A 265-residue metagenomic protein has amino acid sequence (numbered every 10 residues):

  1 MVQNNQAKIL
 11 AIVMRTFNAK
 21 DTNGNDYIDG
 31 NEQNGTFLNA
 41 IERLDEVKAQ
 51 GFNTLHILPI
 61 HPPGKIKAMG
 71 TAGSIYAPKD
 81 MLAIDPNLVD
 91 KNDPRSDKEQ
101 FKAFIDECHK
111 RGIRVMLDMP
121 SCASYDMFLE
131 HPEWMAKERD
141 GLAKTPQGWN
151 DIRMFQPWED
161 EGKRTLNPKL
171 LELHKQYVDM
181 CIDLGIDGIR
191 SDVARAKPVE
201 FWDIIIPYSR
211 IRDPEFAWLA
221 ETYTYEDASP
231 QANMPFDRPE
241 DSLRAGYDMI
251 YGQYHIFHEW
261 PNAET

Functional and structural regions predicted by a protein language model:
M1-R114, C122: N-terminal structural segment of carbohydrate-active enzymes
R15, I60, P120-S124, A194-A196 (+1 more regions): Active-site beta-loop-alpha junctions enriched in small/polar residues
R15-D29, A83-P86, W149-T165, L184-I186: Short glycine/proline-rich turn/loop motifs
G24-N34, D160-K163, S229-R238: Surface-exposed intrinsically disordered loops and tails
L44-Q50, T54, Q100-V115, M119 (+3 more regions): An active-site-proximal structural segment forming one wall of the substrate-binding cleft that immediately precedes
P63-L82, S121-D151, P207, Q231-D248: Aromatic- and acidic-residue-enriched segments that line the glycan-binding/catalytic groove of carbohydrate-active
I105, H109, I113, Q176-D179 (+1 more regions): Active-site-proximal helices and loops of the catalytic beta/alpha 8
Y125-L184, A194-R195: Active-site-adjacent "subsite" loops/lids of carbohydrate-active enzymes
